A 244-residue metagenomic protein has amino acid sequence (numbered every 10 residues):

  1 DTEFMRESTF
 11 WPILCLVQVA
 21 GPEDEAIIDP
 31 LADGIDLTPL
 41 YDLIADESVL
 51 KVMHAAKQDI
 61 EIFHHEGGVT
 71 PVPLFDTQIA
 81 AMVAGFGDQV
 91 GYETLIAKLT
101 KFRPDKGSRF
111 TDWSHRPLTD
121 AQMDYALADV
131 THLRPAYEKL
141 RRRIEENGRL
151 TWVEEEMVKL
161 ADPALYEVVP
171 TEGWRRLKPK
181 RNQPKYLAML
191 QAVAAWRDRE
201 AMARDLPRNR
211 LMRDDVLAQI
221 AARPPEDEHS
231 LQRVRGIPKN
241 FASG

Functional and structural regions predicted by a protein language model:
D1-T94, K98: Conserved RNase H-like, two-metal-ion catalytic cores of nucleic-acid enzymes
A56-K57, V130, L231: Alpha-helix N-cap/helix-start capping motif
F75-Q78, K106-R116, E146-E156: Short, surface-exposed recognition loops or helix-turn segments adjacent to catalytic cores
T94-A121: A short, charged helix-loop
D120, L140-G244: Accessory DNA-binding and partner-docking regions appended to nucleic-acid-acting proteins, especially the terminal
Q122-L127: C-terminal folded domains that constitute the principal catalytic or ligand-binding module of multi-domain proteins
